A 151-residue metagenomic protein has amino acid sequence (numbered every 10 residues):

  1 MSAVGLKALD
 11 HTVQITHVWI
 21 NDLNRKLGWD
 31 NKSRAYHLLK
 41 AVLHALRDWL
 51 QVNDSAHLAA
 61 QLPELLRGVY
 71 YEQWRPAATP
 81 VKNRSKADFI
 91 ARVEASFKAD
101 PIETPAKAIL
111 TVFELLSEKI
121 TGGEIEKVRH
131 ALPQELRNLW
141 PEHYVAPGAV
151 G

Functional and structural regions predicted by a protein language model:
V4-K7, H11, L110, L115 (+4 more regions): A domain-level signal for the structural core that forms small-molecule/cofactor-binding pockets and catalytic centers
V4-W49: The feature marks the first
H11-Q14, N53, R84, D88: Charged, alpha-helix-enriched surfaces in structured cytosolic catalytic cores of large nucleotide-utilizing machines
I20, A59, K86-I90: An amphipathic alpha-helix signature
K26, W49, S96-A99, E142: Surface-exposed polar/charged interaction patches
W29-K40, R47-A56, D100-T111, S117-H130: Short, low-complexity cationic-aromatic patches
W49-K82, I120-V150: Extended intrinsically disordered, low-complexity coil regions enriched in Ser, Thr, Gly, Ala and often Pro
V69-G122: Short, solvent-exposed interaction modules
